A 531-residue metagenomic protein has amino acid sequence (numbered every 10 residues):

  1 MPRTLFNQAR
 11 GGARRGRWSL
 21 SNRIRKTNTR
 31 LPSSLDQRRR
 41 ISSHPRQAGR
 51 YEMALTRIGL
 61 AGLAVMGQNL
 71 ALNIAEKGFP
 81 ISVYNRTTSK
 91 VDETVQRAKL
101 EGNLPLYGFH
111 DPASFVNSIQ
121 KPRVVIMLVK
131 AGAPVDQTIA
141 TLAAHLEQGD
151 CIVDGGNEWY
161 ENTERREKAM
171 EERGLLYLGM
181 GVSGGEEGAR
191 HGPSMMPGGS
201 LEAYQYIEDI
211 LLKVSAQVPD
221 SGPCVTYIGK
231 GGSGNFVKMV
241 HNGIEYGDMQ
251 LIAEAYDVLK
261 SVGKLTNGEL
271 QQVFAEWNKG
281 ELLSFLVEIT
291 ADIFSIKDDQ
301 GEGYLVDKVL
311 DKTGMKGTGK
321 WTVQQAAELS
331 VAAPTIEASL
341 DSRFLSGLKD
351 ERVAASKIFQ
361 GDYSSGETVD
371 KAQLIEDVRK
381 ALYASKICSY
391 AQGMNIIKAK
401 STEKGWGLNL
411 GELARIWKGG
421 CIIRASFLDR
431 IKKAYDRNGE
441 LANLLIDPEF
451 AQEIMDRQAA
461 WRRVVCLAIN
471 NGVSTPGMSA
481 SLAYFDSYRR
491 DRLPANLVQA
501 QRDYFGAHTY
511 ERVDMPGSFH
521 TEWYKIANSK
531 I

Functional and structural regions predicted by a protein language model:
P2-I24: N-terminal chloroplast transit peptides
I41-R123, L146-G149, E186-R190: NAD(P)+-binding Rossmann beta1-loop-alpha1 motif at the extreme N-terminus of oxidoreductases
D136-A140, V153, W159-Q272, K279-Y304 (+2 more regions): Rossmann-fold dinucleotide-binding core
N235, K260-S261, L265-G268, Q272 (+2 more regions): Interdomain hinge/lid region at the active-site interface of Rossmann-like NAD(P)-dependent oxidoreductases
E276-W277, S401-A434: Small-residue-rich helix-loop
M455, A460-I531: C-terminal amphipathic alpha-helical interaction region
